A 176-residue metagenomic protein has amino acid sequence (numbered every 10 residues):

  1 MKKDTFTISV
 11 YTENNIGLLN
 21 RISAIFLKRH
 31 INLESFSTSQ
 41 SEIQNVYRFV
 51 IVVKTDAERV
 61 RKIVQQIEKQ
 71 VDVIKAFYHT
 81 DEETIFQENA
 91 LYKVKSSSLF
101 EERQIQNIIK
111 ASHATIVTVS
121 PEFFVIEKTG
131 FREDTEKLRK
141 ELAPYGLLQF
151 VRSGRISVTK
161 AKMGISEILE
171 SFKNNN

Functional and structural regions predicted by a protein language model:
M1-Y47, V52-N176: Long, contiguous binding/interaction regions
